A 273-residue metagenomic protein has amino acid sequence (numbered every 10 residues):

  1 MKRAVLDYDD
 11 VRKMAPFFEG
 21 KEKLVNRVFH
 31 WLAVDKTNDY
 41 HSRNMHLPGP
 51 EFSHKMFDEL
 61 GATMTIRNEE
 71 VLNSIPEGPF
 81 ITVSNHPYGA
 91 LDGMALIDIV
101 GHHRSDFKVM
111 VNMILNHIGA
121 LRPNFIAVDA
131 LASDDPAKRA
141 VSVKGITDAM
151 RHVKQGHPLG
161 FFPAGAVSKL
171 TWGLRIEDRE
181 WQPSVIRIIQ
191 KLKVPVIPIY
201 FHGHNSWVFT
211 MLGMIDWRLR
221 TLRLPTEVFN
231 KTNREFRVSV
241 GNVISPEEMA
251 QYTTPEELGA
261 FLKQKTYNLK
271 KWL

Functional and structural regions predicted by a protein language model:
M1-H86, G93-A95, H102-D106, R122: Membrane-anchoring hydrophobic helices of lipid-metabolizing enzymes
K2-D9, S142-L273: Non-catalytic C-terminal accessory region of glycerolipid acyltransferases and related lyso-lipid remodeling enzymes
I81-V83, A127, G160-F162: Structural motif
N85, L131-A140, T171-I176: Flexible, glycine/proline-enriched loop segments at strand-loop-helix junctions that form or flank small-ligand binding
H86-A90, V167-S168: Gly/Ser/Thr-rich loops at beta-strand to alpha-helix junctions that form or flank small-molecule/cofactor-binding
L91-D98, S184-R187: Short amphipathic alpha-helical face segments that pack within enzyme cores and frequently flank/anchor catalytic
D98-G101, E177-R179: Glycine-rich, phosphate-binding/catalytic loops in enzymes
F107-S142, I146-T147: Conserved nucleotide-cofactor-binding alpha/beta core module
